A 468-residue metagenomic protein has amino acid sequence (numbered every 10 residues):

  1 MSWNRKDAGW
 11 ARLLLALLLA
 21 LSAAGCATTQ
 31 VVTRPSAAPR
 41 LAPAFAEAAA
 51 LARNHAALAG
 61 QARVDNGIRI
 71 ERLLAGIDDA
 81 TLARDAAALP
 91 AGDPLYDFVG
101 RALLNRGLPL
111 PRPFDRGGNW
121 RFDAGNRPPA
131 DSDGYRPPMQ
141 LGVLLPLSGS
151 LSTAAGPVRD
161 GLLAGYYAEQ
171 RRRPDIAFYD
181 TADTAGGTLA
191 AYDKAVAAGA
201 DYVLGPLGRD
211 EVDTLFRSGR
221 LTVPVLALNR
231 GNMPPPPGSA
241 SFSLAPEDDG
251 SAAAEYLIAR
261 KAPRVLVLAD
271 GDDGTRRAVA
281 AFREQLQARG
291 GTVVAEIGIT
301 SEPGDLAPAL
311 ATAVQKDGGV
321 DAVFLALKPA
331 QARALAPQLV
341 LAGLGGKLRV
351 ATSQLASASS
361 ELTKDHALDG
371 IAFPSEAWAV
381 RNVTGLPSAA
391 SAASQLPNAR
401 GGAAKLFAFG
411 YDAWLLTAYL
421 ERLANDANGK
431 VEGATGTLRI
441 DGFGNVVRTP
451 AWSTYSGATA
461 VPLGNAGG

Functional and structural regions predicted by a protein language model:
S22-G25: C-terminal motif of bacterial Sec signal peptides marking the signal peptidase cleavage site
A27-Q30: Bacterial signal peptide processing site
T153-V158, A168, R172-M233: Beta-alpha junction/loop-to-helix N-cap segments that form part of ligand/metal-binding clefts
A195-G208, V225-L228, R264-A269, D317-A332 (+1 more regions): Periplasmic-binding protein-like
M233-Y256, D365-A377: Short beta-strand elements at the ligand-binding edges of bilobed clamshell
S239-G298: An alpha-beta-alpha
V320, A336-Y411, N425: Extracellular/periplasmic periplasmic-binding protein-like sensory domains
A389-A466: Segments of small-molecule ligand-sensing domains
